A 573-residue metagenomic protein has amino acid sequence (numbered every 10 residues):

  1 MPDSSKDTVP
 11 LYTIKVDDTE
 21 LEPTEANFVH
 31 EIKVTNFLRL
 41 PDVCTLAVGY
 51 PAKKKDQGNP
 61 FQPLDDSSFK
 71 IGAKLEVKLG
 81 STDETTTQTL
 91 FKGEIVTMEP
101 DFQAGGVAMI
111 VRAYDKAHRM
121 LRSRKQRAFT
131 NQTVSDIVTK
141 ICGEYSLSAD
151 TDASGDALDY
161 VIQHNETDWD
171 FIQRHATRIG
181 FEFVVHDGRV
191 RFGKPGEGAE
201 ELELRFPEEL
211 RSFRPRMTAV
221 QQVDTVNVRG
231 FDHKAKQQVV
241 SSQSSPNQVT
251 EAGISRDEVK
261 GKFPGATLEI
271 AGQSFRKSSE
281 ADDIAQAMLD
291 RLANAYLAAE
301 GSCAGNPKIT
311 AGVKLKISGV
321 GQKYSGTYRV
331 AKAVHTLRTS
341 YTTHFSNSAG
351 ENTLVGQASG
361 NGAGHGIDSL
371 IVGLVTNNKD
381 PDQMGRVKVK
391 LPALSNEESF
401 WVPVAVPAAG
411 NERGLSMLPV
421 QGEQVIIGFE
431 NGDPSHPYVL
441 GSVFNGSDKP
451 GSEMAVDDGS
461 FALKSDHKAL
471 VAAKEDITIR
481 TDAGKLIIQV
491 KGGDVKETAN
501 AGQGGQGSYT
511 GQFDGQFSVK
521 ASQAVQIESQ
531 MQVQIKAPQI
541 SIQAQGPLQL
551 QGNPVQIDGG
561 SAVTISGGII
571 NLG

Functional and structural regions predicted by a protein language model:
M1-I71, Y114-H118, R205-P207, R214 (+5 more regions): Juxtamembrane "anchor/assembly" segments of surface/extracellular structural proteins
P2, E22-E25, L121-A128, Q173 (+10 more regions): Surface-exposed, non-catalytic interaction/assembly patches
P2-D3, E99, A108-A117, A153-V220 (+1 more regions): Short beta-strand-centered interaction patches in the first periplasmic/extracellular domains of large envelope
K6-D7, C44-A47, A113, R122-D150 (+3 more regions): Amphipathic, non-transmembrane alpha-helical segments in extracytoplasmic/periplasmic proteins
V29-E31, N36, T327, A331-A333 (+2 more regions): Exposed beta-strand/loop interface patches that mediate assembly or binding
F61-S148, V161: Surface-exposed cap/loop segments at beta↔alpha junctions
K116, N131-D150, S274-D283, T376-E398 (+1 more regions): Glycine-rich, acidic and aromatic/proline-enriched surface loops and short helix-turn segments that act as binding
I141, H175, V228, N247-E280 (+4 more regions): Right-handed beta-helix
